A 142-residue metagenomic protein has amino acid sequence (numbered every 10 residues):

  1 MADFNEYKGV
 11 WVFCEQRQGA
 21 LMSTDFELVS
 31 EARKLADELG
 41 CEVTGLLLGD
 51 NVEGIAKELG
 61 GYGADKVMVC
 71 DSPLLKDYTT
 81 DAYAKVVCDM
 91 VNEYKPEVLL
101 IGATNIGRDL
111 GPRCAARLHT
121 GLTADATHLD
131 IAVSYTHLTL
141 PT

Functional and structural regions predicted by a protein language model:
V12-E27: Short, glycine-rich nucleotide/cofactor-binding loops
D25-A36: Histidine-anchored nucleotide/phosphate-binding helix
T44-G49: Short internal beta-strands
E58-T79: A glycine-rich helix N-cap at a beta->alpha junction
K95-P96: Proline-aspartate-enriched helix->loop->beta-strand connector
I106-L118: Short Gly/Thr/Asp-enriched flexible loops that form oxyanion-binding sites at enzyme active sites
R117-Y135: Short, acidic/small-residue loops that bind anionic groups at enzyme active sites
T136-T142: Conserved small/polar residues in nucleotide/adenosyl-binding loops
